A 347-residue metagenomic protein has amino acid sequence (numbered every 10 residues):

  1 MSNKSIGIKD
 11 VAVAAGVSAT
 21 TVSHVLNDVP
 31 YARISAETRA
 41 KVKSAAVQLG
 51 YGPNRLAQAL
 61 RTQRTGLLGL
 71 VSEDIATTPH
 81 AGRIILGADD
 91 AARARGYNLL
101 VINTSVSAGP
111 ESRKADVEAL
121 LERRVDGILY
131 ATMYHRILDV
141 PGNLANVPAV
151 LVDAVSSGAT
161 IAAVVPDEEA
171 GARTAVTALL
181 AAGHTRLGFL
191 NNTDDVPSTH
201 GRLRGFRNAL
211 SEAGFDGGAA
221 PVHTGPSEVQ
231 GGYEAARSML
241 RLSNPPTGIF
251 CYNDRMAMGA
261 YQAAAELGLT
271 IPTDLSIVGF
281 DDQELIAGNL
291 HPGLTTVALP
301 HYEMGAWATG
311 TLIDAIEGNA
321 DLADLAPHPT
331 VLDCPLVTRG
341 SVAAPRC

Functional and structural regions predicted by a protein language model:
M1-N3, Q63-T177, A181, M239 (+1 more regions): Alpha-helical recognition/docking segments in bacterial nutrient-uptake and carbohydrate-utilization systems
M1-T65: N-terminal helix-turn-helix DNA-binding module of bacterial transcription factors
A19-H24, L60-A76, R186-N192: Short beta-strand segments enriched in small/hydrophobic residues
L49, E122-R124, A182-G183, M239-P245 (+1 more regions): Glycine-rich phosphate-binding loop signature in dinucleotide/nucleotide-binding domains
E73-G82, I102-E111, V164-T174, L190-R237 (+4 more regions): Hinge/beta->alpha junction and helix N-cap segments in small-molecule ligand-binding domains
L120-T132, G188-L190, V222, S243-N253 (+1 more regions): Periplasmic-binding protein-like
R237-G248, N253-C347: Flexible loop/turn connectors
